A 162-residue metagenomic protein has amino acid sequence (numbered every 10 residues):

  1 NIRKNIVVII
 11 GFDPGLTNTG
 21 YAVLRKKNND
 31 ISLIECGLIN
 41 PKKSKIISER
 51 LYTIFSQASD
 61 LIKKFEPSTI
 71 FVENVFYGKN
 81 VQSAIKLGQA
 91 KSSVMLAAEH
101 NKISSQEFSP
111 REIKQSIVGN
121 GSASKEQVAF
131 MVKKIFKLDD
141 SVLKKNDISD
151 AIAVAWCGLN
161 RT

Functional and structural regions predicted by a protein language model:
N1-T162: Phosphate- and other anionic-substrate recognition elements at nucleic-acid/protein interfaces
